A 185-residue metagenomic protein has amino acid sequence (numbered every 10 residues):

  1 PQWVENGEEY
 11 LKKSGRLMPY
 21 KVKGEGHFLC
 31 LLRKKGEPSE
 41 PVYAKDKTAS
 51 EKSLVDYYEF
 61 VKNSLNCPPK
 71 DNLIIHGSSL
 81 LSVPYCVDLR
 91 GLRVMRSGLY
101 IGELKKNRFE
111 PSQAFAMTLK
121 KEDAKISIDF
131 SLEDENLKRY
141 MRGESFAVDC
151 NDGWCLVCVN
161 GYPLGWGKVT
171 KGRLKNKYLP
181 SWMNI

Functional and structural regions predicted by a protein language model:
P1-E9: Conserved Class I S-adenosyl-L-methionine
Y10-A44: Core SAM-dependent methyltransferase catalytic element
H27, K35-I185: Polybasic, low-complexity RNA-engagement segments
